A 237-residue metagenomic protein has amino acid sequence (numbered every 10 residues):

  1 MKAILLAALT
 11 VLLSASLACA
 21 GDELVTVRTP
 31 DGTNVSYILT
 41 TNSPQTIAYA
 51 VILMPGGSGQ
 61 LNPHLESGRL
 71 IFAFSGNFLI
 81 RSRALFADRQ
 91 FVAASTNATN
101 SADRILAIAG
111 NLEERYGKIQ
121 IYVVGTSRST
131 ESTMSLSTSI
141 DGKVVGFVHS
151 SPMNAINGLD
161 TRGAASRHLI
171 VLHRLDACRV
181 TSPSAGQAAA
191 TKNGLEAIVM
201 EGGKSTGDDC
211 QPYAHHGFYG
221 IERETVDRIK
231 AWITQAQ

Functional and structural regions predicted by a protein language model:
A7-A15: Bacterial N-terminal signal peptides
A20-T46: N-terminal cap/lid segment of alpha/beta-hydrolase-fold proteins
S43-L85: Short, surface-exposed "cap/lid" segments of acyl-processing enzymes
A50, A87-A94: A fold-wide structural signal in alpha/beta-hydrolase
G76-S82, S95-G117, V123: Alpha/beta-hydrolase active-site loop
E114-S166: Primarily recognizes the serine-hydrolase "nucleophile elbow" in alpha/beta-hydrolase and SGNH/GDSL folds
G146-K204: The feature captures the conserved acid-bearing segment of alpha/beta-hydrolase catalytic domains
L195-Q237: C-terminal catalytic histidine-bearing segment of alpha/beta-hydrolase fold enzymes
